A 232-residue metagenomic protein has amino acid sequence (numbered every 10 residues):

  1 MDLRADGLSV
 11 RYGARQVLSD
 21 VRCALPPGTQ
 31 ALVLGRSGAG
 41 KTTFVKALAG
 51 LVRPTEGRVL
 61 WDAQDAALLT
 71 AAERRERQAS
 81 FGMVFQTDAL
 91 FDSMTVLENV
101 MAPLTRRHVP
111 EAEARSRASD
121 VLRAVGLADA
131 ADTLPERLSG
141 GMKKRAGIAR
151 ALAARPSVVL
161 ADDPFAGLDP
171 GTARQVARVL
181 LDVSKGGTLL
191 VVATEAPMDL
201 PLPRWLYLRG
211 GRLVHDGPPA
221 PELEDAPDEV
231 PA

Functional and structural regions predicted by a protein language model:
A49: Helix-to-loop junction immediately C-terminal to a conserved catalytic motif
G57-D65: Conserved ABC transporter NBD signature motif
D65, A112-A130: Conserved ABC ATPase "signature" region
A66-G82, R106, E111, V183: ABC ATPase NBD coupling module
L134-L138, M142: Conserved ABC ATPase signature
R155: Conserved catalytic motifs of ABC-family nucleotide-binding domains
V159-D162: Catalytic Walker B motif of ABC-type/P-loop ATPase nucleotide-binding domains
